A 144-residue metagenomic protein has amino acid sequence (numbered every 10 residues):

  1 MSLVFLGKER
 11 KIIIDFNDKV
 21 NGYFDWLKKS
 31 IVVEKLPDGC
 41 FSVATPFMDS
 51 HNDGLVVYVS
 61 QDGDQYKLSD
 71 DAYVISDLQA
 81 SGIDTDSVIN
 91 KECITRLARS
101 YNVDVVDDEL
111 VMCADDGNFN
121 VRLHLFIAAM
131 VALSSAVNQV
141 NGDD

Functional and structural regions predicted by a protein language model:
M1-G22: Charged, compositionally biased non-catalytic regions
K11-F16, D38-M48: Short, surface-exposed loop/strand segments
F16-E34, A132-D144: Acidic-basic catalytic patches of nuclease active cores, encompassing PD-(D/E)XK and other metal-cofactor nuclease
I31-C40, S60-D64, D104-D108: Short, ordered beta-strand-loop transition motifs
S42-S81: An N-terminal, globular interaction/scaffold subdomain
L55-G63, T85-V88, L123-M130: Extended Gly/Ser/Thr-rich low-complexity repeat segments, especially those forming or decorating extracellular
S69-V105: Short, internal acidic amphipathic alpha-helical interface segments that mediate docking to partner proteins
E109-D144: Solvent-exposed, charged helical/coil patches that constitute nucleic-acid or partner-interaction surfaces
